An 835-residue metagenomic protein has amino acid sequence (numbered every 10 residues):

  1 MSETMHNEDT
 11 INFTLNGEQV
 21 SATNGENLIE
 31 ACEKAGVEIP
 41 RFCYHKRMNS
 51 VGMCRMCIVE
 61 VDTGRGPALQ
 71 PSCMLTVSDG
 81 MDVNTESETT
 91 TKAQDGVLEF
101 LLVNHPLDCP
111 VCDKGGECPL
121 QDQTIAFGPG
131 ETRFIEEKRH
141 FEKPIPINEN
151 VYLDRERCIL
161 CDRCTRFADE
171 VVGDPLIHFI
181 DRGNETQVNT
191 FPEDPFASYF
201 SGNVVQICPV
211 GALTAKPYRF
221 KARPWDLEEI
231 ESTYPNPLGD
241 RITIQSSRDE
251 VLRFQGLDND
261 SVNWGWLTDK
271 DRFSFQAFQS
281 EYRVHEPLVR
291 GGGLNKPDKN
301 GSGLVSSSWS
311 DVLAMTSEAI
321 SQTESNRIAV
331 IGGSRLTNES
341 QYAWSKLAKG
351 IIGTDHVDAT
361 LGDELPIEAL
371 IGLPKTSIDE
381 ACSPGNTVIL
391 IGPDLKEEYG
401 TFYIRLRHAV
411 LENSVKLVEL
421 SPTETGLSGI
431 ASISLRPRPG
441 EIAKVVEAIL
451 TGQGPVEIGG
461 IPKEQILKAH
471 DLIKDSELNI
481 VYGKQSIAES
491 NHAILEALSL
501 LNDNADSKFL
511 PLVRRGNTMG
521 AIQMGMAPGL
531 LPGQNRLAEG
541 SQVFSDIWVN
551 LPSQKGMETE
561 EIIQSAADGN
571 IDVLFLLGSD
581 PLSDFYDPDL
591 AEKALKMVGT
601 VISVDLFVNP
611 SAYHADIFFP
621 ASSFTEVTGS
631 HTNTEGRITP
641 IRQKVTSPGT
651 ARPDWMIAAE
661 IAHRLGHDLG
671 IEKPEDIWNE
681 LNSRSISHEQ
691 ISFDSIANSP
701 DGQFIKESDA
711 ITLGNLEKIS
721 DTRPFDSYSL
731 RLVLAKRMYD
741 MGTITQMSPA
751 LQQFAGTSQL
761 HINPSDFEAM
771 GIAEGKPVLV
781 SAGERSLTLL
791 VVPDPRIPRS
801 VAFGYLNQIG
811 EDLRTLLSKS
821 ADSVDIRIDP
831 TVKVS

Functional and structural regions predicted by a protein language model:
S2, I39, Y44, S345 (+6 more regions): A cross-kingdom feature strongest in bacterial/archaeal respiratory oxidoreductases
S2-G25, E30-E33, R41, H45 (+6 more regions): N-terminal export/assembly segments and adjacent metallocofactor-ligating motifs of anaerobic energy-metabolism
M74-D79, G183-Q187, V284-L288, G385 (+6 more regions): Short acidic (Asp/Glu) and glycine-rich catalytic loops that position anionic groups and cofactors
E185, K221-E228, G333-R335, E364 (+2 more regions): A glycine-rich phosphate-binding loop feature that marks nucleotide/adenosyl-phosphate handling sites
R248-G256, D260-G265, K270-A277, P287-V289 (+6 more regions): Long hydrophobic segments that form regular secondary structure
I331-L336, I391-D394, Y482-S486, V513-R515 (+3 more regions): Structural motif
E477-I563, A567: A glycine-rich, hydrophobic/aromatic-adjacent loop/helix-cap motif
D654-I671: Non-catalytic, well-ordered alpha-helical segments in soluble enzyme domains
